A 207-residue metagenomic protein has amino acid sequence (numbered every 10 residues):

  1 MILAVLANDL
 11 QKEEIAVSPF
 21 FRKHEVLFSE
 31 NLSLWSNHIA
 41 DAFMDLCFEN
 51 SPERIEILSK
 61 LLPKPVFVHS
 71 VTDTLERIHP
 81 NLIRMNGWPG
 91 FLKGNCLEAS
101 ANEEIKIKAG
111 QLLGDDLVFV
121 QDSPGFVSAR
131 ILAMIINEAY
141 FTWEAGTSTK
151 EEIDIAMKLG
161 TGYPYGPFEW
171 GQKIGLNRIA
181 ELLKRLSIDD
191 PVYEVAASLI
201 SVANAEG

Functional and structural regions predicted by a protein language model:
M1-S123, V127, M134, A145 (+1 more regions): NAD(P)-dependent Rossmann-like dehydrogenase/reductase catalytic/cofactor-binding core
N137: Active-site neighborhoods of enzyme catalytic cores
Y140-F141: Catalytic, metal-anchored helix/loop core of enzyme active sites in primary metabolism
